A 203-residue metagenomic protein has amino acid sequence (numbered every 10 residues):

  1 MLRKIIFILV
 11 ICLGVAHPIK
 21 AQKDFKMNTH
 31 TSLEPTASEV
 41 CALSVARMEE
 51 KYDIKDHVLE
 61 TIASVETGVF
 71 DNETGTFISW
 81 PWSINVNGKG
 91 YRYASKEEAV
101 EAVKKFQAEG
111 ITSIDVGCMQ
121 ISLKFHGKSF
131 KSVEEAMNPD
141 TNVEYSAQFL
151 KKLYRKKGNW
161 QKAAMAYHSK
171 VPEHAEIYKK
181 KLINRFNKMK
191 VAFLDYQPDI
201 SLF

Functional and structural regions predicted by a protein language model:
M1-L2: N-terminal secretory signal peptides that target proteins for export/translocation
I5-L13: Sec-dependent N-terminal signal peptides
C12-V15, G88: N-terminal regions of proteins, emphasizing targeting and processing segments when present
H17-A21: Sec/Tat signal peptide C-region and signal peptidase I cleavage site
K23-D195, F203: Catalytic glycan-binding domains that act on GlcNAc-containing polysaccharides
